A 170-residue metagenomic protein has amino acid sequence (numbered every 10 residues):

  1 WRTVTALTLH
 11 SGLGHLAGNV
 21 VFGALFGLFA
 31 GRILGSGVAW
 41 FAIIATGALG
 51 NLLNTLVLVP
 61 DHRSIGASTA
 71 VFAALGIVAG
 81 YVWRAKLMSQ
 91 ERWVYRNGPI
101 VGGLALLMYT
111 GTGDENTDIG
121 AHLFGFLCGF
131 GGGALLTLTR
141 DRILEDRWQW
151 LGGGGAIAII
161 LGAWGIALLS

Functional and structural regions predicted by a protein language model:
W1-S170: A detector for small-residue-rich transmembrane helices and their helix-helix packing motifs
